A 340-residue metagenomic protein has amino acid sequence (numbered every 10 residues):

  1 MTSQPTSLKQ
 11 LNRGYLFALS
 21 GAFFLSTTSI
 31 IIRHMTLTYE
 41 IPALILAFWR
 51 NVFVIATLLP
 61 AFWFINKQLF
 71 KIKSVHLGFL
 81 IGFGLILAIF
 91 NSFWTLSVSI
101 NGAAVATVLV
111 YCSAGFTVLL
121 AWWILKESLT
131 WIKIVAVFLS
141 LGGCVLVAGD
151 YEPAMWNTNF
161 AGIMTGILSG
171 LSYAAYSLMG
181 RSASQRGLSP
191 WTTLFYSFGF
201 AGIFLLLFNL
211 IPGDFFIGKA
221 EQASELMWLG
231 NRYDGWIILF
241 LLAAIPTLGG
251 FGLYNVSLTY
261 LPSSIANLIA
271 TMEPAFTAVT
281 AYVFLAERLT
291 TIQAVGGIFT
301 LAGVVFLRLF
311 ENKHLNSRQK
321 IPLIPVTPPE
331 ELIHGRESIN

Functional and structural regions predicted by a protein language model:
M1-F48, L85, I89, F93 (+3 more regions): Glycine-/small-residue-enriched transmembrane alpha-helix faces in small-molecule transporters and effluxers
T2-Q4, N51, G235-I237, N267 (+1 more regions): C-terminal-most transmembrane helix of multi-pass membrane proteins
N12-L16, S20, I45-P60, F138-G142 (+3 more regions): Hydrophobic alpha-helical transmembrane segments of multi-pass integral membrane proteins, especially transporters
A22, W49, N91-S92, A106-C112 (+3 more regions): Helix-helix packing/entry segments at the starts of transmembrane helices
F24, W63-V105, V110, L146 (+1 more regions): Specific transmembrane alpha-helical segments of multi-pass solute transporters/efflux pumps, especially DMT/EamA
S26, G84, A88-S92, A114-L119 (+6 more regions): Hydrophobic/small/kink-forming positions within alpha-helical transmembrane segments of polytopic membrane proteins
I45-A56, T95-I134, S169, S263-Y282: Specific alpha-helical transmembrane segments that line the substrate/conduction pathway and gating interfaces
L58, L120, L129-Y151, I292-E311: Hydrophobic transmembrane alpha-helices of multi-pass small-molecule transport proteins
